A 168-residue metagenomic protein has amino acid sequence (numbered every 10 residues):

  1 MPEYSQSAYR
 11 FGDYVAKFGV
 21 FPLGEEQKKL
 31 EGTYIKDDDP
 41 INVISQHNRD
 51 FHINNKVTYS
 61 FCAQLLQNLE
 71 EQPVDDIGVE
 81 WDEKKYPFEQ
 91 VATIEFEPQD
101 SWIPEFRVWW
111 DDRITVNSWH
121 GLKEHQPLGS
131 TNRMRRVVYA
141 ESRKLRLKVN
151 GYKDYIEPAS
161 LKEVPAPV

Functional and structural regions predicted by a protein language model:
M1-V168: Active-site-adjacent core segments of small-molecule enzymes
